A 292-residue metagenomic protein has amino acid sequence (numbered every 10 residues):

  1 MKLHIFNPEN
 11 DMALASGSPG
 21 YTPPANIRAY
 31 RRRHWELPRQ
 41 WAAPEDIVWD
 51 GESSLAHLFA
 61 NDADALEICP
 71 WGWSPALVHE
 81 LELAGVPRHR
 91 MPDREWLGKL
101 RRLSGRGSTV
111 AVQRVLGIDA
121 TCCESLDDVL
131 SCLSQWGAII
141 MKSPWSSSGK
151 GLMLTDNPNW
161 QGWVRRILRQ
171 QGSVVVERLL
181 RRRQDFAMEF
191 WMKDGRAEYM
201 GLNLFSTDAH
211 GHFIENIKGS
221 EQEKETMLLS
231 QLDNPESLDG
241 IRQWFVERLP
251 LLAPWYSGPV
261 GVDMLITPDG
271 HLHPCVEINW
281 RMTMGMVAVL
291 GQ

Functional and structural regions predicted by a protein language model:
K2-R39: N-terminal-proximal low-complexity accessory segments that begin disordered and transition into the first
I27-A43, V48-S134: Conserved N-proximal alpha/beta basic substrate-recognition cap immediately N-terminal to, or forming the N-lobe
A29, M200-E223, R281-T283, L290-Q292: Extended active-site and interfacial segments that coordinate phosphate-rich ligands in large catalytic machineries
Q113, L133-L154, G172-R182, V262 (+1 more regions): ATP-grasp fold ATP-binding core
A120, I139-W163, Q184-A187, A209-L229: Glycine-rich phosphate-binding loop of ATP-grasp-fold ATP-dependent ligases
N157-I214, G261, L265-C275: Phosphate-binding site of ATP-dependent enzymes
A197, P235-Q292: ATP-dependent carboxylate activation and anion-phosphoryl transfer catalytic cores that bind Mg-ATP to form
N203, H210-P254: A conserved active-site cap/scaffold subdomain adjacent to cofactor or substrate pockets
